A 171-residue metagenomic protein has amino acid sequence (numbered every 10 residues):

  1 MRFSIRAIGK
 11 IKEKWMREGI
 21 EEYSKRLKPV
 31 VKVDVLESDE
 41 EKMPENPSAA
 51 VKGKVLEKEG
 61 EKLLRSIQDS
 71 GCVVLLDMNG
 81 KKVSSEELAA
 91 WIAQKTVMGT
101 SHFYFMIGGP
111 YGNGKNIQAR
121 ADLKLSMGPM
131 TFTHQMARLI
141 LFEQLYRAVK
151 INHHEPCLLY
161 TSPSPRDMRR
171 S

Functional and structural regions predicted by a protein language model:
M1-L27: N-terminal beta1-alpha1 ligand-phosphate binding loop
I11, M78-K81, G109-G112: Short glycine-rich anion-binding loops that position phosphate/pyrophosphate groups of nucleotides and phosphorylated
K14, E21-S24, V33, E45 (+1 more regions): Short Lys/Arg-rich amphipathic alpha-helical segments
P29-K42: A short beta-strand-loop structural module common to alpha/beta enzyme folds
V31, S70-G71, A121: Short, well-ordered alpha-helix to beta-strand connector turns
D39-F103: S-adenosyl-L-methionine/SAH cofactor-binding core of RNA-modifying enzymes
Y111, K115-L159: Structured adenosyl-cofactor binding patch, chiefly the S-adenosyl-L-methionine
Y160-S171: Single conserved hydrophobic/aromatic residue that forms the stacking wall/gate of nucleotide- or nucleobase-binding
